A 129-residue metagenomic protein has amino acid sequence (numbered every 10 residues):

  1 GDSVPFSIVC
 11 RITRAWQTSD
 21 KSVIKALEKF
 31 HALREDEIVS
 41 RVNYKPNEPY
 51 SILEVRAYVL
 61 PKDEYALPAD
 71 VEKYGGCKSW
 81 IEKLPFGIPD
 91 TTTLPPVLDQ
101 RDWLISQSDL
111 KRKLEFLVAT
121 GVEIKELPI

Functional and structural regions predicted by a protein language model:
G1-I129: Structured alpha/beta reader/binder surfaces that contact nucleic acids or chromatin modification marks
